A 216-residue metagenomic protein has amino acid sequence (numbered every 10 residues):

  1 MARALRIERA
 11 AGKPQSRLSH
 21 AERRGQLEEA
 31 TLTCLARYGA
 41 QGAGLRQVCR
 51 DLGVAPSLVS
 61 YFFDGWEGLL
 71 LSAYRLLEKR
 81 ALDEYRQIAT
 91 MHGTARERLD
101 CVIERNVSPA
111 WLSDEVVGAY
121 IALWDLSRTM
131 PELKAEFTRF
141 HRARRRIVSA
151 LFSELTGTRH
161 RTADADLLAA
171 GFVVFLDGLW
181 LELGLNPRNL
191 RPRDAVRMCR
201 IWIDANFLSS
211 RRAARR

Functional and structural regions predicted by a protein language model:
M1-E22, S210-R216: N-terminal intrinsically disordered/low-complexity leader segments
R23, W66, A73, L77 (+7 more regions): Hydrophobic/aromatic residues within well-ordered alpha-helical segments
Q26, A30, C34-S72: Helix-turn-helix
F63, A122-T129: Short helix-capping/turn signature of helix-turn-helix
G68-L70, V102-P109, A135-R139, A163-D164: A ubiquitous short alpha-helical element
R75, R86-V116, A165-F172, R216: Hydrophobic alpha-helical connector segments
P109-L112, T129, F172-L190, I203-A213: Amphipathic C-terminal alpha-helical segment
L112-I121, P131-T156, L167, R193 (+2 more regions): Amphipathic alpha-helical packing segments from all-alpha helical-bundle domains
